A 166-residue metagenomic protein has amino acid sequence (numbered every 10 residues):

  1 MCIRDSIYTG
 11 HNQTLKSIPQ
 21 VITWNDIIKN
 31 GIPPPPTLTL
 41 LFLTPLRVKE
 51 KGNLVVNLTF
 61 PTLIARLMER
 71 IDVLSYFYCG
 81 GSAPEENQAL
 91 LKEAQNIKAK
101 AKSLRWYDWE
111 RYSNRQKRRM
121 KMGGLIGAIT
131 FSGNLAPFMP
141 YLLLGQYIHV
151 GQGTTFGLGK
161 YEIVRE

Functional and structural regions predicted by a protein language model:
M1-E166: RNA-interacting cores
